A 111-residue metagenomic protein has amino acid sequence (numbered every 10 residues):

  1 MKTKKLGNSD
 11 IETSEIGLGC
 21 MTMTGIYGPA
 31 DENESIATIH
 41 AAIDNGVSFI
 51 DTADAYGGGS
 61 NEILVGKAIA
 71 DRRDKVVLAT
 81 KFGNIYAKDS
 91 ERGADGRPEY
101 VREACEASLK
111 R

Functional and structural regions predicted by a protein language model:
M1-V77: N-terminal binding-site loop/beta-alpha segment at the start of enzyme catalytic domains that lines or forms
T22-Y27, I85-E91: A short acidic, helix-capping loop that chelates divalent metal ions and anchors anionic groups
A42, K81, R111: Conserved catalytic core of Hanks-type protein kinase domains
L64-A68, K81, Y100-A107: Generic beta-strand or strand-like secondary-structure segments
K75-A87: A short, structured active-site edge motif that brings together acidic residues
K88-R111: Glycine/proline-rich, positively charged, aromatic-decorated active-site loop/lid region on the catalytic face
